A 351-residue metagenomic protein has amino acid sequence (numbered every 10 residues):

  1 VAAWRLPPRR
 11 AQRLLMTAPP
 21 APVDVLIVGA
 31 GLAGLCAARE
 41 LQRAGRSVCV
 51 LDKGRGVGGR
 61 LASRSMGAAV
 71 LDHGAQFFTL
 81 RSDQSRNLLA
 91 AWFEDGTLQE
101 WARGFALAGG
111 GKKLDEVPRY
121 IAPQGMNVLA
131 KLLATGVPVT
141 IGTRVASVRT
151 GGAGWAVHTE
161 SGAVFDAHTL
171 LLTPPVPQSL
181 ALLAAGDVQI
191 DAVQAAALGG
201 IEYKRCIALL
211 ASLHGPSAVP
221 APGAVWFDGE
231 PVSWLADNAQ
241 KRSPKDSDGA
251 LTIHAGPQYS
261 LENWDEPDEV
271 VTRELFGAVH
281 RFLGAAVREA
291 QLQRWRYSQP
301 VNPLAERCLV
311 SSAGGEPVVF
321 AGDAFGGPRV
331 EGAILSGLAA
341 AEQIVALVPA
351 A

Functional and structural regions predicted by a protein language model:
V23, S161-T169: Core beta-strand elements of the Rossmann-like FAD/NAD(P) dinucleotide-binding domain in flavoenzyme oxidoreductases
D24-V50: N-terminal Rossmann-like FAD-binding beta1-loop-alpha1 element of flavoenzymes
Q42-S65: Glycine-rich FAD pyrophosphate-binding loop
G58, H168-P222, A285: Central helical "cap/lid" subdomain
S63-R103: N-terminal FAD cofactor-binding segment of flavoenzymes
I141-W155: A conserved short coil-to-beta-strand element within the FAD-binding core of flavoproteins
L210-N263, V270, E274-L283: Active-site substrate-recognition segment that forms the wall of the catalytic cavity or substrate channel
R273-E316: Flavin (FAD/FMN) cofactor-binding core of flavoprotein oxidoreductases
